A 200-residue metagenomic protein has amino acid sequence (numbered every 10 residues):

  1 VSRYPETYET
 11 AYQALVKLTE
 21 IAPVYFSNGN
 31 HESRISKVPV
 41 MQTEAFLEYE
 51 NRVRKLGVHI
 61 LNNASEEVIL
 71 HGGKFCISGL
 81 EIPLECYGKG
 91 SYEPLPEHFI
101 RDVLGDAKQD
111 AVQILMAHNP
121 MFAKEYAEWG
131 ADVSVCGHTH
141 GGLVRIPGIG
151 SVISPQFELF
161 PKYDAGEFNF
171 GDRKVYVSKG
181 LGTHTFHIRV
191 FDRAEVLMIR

Functional and structural regions predicted by a protein language model:
V1, N30-S33, A64-S65, L80-P83 (+3 more regions): Active-site metal-binding loops of divalent metal-dependent hydrolases
V1-H59: Membrane-embedded segments
V1-T7, S33-E44, L84-P94, G148-F160 (+1 more regions): Acidic/histidine-rich helix-loop elements that form or flank divalent-metal/phosphate-binding sites at the catalytic
T10-T19, E66-I69, F122-A127: Short amphipathic alpha-helices and their capping/turn segments at secondary-structure boundaries
V16, F26, N119-L197: Conserved beta-sheet core of the metallophosphoesterase superfamily
Y25, V58-H59, F75, V112-I114 (+2 more regions): Short, Asp-centered acidic motifs that coordinate Mg2+ and/or phosphate in catalytic or ligand-binding sites
S36-V58, L70-Q113, A123-K124, R189: Binuclear metal-dependent hydrolase catalytic cores centered on His/Asp/Glu-rich metal-binding motifs
I69-H71, F170-G171: Active-site beta-strand termini and strand-to-loop segments that position acidic
